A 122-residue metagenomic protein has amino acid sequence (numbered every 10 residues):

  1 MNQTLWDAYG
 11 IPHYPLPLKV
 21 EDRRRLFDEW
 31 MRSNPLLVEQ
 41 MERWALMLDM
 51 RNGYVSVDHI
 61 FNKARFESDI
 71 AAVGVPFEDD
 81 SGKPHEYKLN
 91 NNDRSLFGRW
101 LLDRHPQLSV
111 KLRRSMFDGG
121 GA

Functional and structural regions predicted by a protein language model:
M1-R32: Long, low-complexity interaction regions most often at the N-terminus
G10, P35, H105-P106: Short, flexible coil/linker elements and helix-boundary hinge sites characteristic of intrinsically disordered
V20-R23, L37, D93, V110: Intrinsically disordered, low-complexity regions enriched in Ser/Pro/Gly/Gln/His and often acidic
D22-H59, K63, E67-A71: Positively charged, polyanion-binding regions of nucleic-acid-associated proteins
D58-K111: Charge-enriched amphipathic alpha-helical scaffolds
K111-A122: Phospho-regulated, low-complexity intrinsically disordered regions of nuclear gene-regulatory and chromatin-associated
